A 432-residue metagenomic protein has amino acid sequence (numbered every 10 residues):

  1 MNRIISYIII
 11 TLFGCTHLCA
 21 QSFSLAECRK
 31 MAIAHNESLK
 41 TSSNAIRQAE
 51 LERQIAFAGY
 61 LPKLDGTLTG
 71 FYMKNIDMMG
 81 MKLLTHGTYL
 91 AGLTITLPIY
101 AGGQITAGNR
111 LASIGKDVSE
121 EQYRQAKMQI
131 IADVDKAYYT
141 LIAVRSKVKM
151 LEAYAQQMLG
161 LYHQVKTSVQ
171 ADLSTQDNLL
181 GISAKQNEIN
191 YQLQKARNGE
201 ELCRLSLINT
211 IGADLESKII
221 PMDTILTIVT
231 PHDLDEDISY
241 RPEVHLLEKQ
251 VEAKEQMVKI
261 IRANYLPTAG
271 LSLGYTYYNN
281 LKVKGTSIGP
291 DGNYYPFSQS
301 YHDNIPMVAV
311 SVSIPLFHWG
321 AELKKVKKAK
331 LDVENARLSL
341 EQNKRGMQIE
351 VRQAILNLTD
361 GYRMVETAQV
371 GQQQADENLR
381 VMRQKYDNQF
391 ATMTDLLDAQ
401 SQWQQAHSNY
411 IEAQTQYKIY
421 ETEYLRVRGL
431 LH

Functional and structural regions predicted by a protein language model:
Y7-T16: Bacterial N-terminal signal peptides
L12, A20-D65, T175, L215 (+3 more regions): Bacterial Sec-pathway N-terminal export signals of envelope proteins
Q21-A137, A269, L323: Short flexible linkers and secondary-structure junctions
K40-N44, F57-A58, I99-K127, D177 (+3 more regions): Sec/SRP-type N-terminal targeting helices
T67-P98, T224-I228, S272-I314: Small/polar, glycine/serine/threonine/aspartate-rich low-complexity segments that form flexible
Q129-P242, N357, G361, Y410: Periplasmic alpha-helical coiled-coil/stalk elements that build and connect Gram-negative outer-membrane
V169-L173, Y386-F390, V427: A short glycine-centered flexible hinge/capping loop motif at secondary-structure junctions
L215, N409-H432: Acidic, low-complexity, intrinsically disordered peripheral segments
